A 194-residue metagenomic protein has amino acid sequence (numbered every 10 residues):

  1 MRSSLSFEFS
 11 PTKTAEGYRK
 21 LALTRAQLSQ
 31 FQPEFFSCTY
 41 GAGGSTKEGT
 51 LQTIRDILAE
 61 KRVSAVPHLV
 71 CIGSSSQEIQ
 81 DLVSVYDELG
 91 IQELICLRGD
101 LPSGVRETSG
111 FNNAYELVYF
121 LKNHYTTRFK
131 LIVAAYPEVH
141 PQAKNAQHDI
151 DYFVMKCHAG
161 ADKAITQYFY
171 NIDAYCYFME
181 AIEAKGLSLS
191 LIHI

Functional and structural regions predicted by a protein language model:
M1-G41: N-terminal beta1-alpha1-beta2 module of alpha/beta enzyme domains
S6-R19, V66-Q77, I132-H148: Active-site mouth loops of central-metabolism enzymes
Y18-A26, G44-V63: Glycine-rich, positively charged N-terminal anion/phosphate-binding segment
Y18-F35, V83-L94, S103, E107 (+2 more regions): Alpha/beta enzyme core
S37-T46, I95-C96, K163-Y170: Catalytic beta/alpha-barrel core
S45-R55, S75-E78, L101-F120, F169-E183: Active-site-adjacent beta->alpha loops and helix N-cap segments on the catalytic face of soluble alpha/beta enzymes
E60-R62, Y125-T127, E183-S188: Short helix-capping segments at alpha-helix termini
I192-I194: Conserved small/polar residues in nucleotide/adenosyl-binding loops
